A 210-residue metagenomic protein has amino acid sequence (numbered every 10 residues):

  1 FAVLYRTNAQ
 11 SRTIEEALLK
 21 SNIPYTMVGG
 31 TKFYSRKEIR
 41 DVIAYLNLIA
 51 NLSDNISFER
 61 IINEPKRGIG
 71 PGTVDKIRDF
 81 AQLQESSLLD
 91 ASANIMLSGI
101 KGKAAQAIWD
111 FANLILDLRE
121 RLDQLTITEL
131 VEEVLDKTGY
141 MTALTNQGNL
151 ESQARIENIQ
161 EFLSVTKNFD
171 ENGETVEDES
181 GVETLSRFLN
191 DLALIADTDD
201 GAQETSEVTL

Functional and structural regions predicted by a protein language model:
F1-T7: Acidic beta-strand-to-loop metal/phosphate-binding motif
N8-P24, R36, I43-L210: Conserved helicase C-terminal RecA-like lobe
G29-F33: Short, acidic/turn-prone active-site loops that include or flank metal/cofactor- and phosphate-binding residues
